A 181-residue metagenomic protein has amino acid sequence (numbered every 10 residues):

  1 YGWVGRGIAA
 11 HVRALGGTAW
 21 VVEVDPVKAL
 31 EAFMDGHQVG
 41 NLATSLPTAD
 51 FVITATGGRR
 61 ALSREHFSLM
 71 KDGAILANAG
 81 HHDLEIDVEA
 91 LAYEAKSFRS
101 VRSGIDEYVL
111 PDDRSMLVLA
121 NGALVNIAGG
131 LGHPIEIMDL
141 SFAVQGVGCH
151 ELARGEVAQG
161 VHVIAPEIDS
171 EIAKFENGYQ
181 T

Functional and structural regions predicted by a protein language model:
Y1-A49, T54-T56: Glycine-rich phosphate/diphosphate-binding loop of Rossmann-like nucleotide-binding domains
G2, A19-V22, V39, V52-T56 (+5 more regions): Hydrophobic alpha-helical scaffolding
G2-V4, P26-V27, G58-R59, H81-L84 (+2 more regions): Short, glycine-/Ser/Thr-/acidic-enriched flexible segments
W3, G7, V24-V27, G40 (+7 more regions): Conserved active-site and cofactor/substrate-binding residues in soluble primary-metabolism enzymes
H11-L15, S68-K71, Y93-E94, G132-E136: Short, solvent-exposed amphipathic alpha-helical segments in soluble enzyme and RNA/protein-processing domains
R13, M34, P47-D50, T54-G57 (+6 more regions): Hydrophobic alpha-helix feature that most strongly marks membrane-spanning transmembrane helices and their immediate
M34-R114: Rossmann-like adenosine-cofactor binding region
V88-T181: Adenosine-phosphate binding glycine-rich loop
